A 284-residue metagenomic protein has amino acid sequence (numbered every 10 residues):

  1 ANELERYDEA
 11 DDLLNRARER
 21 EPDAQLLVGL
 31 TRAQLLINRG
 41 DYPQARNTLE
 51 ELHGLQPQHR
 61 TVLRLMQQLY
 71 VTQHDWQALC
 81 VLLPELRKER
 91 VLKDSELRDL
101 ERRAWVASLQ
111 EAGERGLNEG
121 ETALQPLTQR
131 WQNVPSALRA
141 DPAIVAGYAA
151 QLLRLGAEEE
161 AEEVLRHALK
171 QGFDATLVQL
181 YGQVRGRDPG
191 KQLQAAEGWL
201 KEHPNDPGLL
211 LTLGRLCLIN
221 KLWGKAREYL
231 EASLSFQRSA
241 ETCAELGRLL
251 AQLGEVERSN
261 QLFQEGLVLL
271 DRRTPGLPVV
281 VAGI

Functional and structural regions predicted by a protein language model:
A1-L65, L69-V71: Membrane-proximal soluble helical/coiled-coil segments that couple transmembrane anchors to catalytic or regulatory
A1-N2, A33, E50, M66-V71 (+8 more regions): Conserved small-residue packing positions in alpha-helical repeats and bundles
N2-E3, N15-R18, Q25-I37, L109 (+1 more regions): Alpha-helical adaptor scaffolds
L26-T31, N47, R60-M66, V81 (+7 more regions): Alpha-solenoid helical repeat scaffolds
G54-L55, R60, Q67-L92, E162-A175 (+2 more regions): TPR/TPR-like (Sel1-like) alpha-helical repeat modules
